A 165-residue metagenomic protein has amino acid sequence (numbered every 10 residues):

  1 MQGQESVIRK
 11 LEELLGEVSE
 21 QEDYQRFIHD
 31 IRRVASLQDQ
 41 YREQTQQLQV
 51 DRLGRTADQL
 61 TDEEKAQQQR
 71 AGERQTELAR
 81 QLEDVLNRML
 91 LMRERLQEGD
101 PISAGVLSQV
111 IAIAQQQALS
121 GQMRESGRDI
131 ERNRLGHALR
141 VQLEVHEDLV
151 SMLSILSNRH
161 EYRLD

Functional and structural regions predicted by a protein language model:
M1-D165: Extended alpha-helical rod segments
